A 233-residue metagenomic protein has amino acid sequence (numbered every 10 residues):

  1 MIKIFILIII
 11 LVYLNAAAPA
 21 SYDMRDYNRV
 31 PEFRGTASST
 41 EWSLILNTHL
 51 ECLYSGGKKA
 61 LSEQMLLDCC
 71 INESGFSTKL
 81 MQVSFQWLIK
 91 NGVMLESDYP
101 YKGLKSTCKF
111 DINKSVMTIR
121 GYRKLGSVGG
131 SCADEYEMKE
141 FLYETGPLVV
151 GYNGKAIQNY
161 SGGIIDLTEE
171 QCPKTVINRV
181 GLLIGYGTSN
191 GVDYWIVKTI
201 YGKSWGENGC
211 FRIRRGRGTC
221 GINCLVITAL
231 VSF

Functional and structural regions predicted by a protein language model:
I2-F233: Catalytic-core signature of thiol
